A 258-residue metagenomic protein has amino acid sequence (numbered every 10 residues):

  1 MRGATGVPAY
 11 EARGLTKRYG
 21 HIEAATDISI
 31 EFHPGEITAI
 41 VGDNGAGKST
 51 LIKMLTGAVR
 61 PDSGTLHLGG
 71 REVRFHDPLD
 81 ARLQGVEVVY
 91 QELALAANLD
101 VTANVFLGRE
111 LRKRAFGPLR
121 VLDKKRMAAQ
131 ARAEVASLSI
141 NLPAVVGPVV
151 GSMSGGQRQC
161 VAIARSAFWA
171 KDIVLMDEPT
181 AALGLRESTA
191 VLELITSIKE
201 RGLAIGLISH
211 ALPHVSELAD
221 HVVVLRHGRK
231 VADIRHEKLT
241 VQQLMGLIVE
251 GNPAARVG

Functional and structural regions predicted by a protein language model:
R2-G258: Glycine-rich phosphate-binding loops of nucleotide-dependent enzymes
